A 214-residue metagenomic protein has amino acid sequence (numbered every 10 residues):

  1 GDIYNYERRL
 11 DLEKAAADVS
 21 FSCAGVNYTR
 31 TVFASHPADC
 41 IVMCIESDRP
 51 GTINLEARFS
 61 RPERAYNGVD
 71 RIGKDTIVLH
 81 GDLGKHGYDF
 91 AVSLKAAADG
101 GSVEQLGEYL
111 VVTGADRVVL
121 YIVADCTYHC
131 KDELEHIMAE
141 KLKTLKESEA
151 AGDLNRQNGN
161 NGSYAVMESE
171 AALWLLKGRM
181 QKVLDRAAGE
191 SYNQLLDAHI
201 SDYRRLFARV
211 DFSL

Functional and structural regions predicted by a protein language model:
G1-L214: Aromatic-residue-lined binding/catalytic grooves and analogous aromatic/hydrophobic interfacial grooves in multimeric
